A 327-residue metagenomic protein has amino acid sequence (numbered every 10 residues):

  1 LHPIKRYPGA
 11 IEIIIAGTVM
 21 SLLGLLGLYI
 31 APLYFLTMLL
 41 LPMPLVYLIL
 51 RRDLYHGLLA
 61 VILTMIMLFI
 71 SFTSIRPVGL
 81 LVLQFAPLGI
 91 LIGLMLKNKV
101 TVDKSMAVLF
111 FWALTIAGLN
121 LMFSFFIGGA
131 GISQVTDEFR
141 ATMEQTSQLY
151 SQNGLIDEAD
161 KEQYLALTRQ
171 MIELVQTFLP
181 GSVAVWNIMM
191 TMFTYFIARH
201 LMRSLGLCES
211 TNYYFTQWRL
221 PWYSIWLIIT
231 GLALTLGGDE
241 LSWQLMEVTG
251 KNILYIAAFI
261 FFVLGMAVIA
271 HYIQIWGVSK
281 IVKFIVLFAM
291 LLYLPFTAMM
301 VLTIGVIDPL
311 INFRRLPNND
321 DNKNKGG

Functional and structural regions predicted by a protein language model:
L1-L63, G277-L287: Hydrophobic transmembrane alpha-helices
L1-R6, W243-G327: Long, positively charged, glycine-interspersed low-complexity recognition regions
A16, L81-G128: Short helix-perturbing small/polar motifs within transmembrane alpha-helices
Y34-L94, I304, D308: Alpha-helical membrane segments and adjacent membrane-interface helices in multi-pass membrane proteins
L59-M67, A107-A113, K280-M290, G305-V306: Central hydrophobic cores of alpha-helical transmembrane segments in multi-pass integral membrane proteins
F123-V175: Membrane-interface interhelical loops and short interface/amphipathic helices in multi-pass inner-membrane
L165-M192: Individual transmembrane alpha-helix segments
L205-I260, L264: Small-residue-rich helix-loop
